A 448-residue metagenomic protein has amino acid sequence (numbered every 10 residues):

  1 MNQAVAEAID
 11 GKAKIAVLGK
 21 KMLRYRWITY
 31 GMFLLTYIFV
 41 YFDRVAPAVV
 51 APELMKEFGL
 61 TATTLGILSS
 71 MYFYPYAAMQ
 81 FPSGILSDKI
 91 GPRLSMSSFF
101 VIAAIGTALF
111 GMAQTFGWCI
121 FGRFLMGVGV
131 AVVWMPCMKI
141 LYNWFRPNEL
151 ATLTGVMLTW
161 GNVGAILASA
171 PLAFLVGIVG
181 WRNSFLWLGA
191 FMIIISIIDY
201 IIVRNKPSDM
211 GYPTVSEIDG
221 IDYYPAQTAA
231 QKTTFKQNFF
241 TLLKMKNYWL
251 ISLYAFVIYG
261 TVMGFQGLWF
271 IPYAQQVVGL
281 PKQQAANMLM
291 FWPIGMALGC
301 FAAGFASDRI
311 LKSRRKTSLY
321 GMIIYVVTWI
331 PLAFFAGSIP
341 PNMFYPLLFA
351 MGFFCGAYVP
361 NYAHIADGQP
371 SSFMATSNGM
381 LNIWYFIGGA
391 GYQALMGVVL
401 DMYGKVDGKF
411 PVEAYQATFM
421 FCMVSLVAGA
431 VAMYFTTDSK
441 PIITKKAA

Functional and structural regions predicted by a protein language model:
A13-M22, D209-S252: Juxtamembrane intracellular "pre-TM" segments in multi-pass secondary transporters
P47-V49, F240, M245-A303, G389-G397: Extracytoplasmic gate region of multi-pass secondary transporters
G59, G91, M112-W118, G129 (+3 more regions): Helix-breaking motifs and short loop linkers at transmembrane-helix boundaries and internal kinks in secondary membrane
A78-G117: Conserved MFS/SLC helix-loop-helix module at the cytosolic interface between two early adjacent transmembrane helices
K89-F100, D308-I323: Cytoplasmic membrane-interface "Motif A"-like loop-to-helix N-cap segments of 12-TM Major Facilitator Superfamily
I102, G106, G117-L125, N342-A350: Paired small-residue
G122-V163: Cytoplasmic helix-loop-helix junction between adjacent transmembrane helices in 12-TM secondary transporters
M157-M210: Helix-loop-helix hairpin linking two adjacent transmembrane segments in secondary transporters
